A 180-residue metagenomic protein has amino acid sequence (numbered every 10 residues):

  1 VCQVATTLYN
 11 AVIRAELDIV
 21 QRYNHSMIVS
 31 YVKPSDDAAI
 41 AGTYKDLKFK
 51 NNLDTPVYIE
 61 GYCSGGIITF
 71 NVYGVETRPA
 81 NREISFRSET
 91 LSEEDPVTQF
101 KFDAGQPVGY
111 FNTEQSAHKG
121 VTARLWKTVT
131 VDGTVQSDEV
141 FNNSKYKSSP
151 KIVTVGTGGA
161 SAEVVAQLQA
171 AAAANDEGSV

Functional and structural regions predicted by a protein language model:
V1-V180: Well-ordered beta-sheet/strand-loop patches within structured domains
